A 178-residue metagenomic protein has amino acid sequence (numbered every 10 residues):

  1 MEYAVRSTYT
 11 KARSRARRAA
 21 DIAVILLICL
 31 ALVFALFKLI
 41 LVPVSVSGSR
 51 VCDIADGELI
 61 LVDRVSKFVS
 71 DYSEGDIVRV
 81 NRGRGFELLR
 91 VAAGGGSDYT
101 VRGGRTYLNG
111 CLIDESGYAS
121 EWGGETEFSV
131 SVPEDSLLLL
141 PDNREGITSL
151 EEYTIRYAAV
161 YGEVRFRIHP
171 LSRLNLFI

Functional and structural regions predicted by a protein language model:
M1-E87, Y153-I178: Protein maturation boundaries and topogenic segments
K11-S14, S45-A55, G103, L108-C111 (+1 more regions): Acidic/glycine-rich C-terminal interaction modules and beta/coil loop segments that lie outside canonical DNA-binding
V65, G96-S97, N143: Short loop segments at secondary-structure junctions
Y72, G85, A93, G124-T126: Residues that act as N-cap/strand-start positions at coil-to-secondary-structure junctions
I77, L88-A92, S129: Conserved hydrophobic/aromatic beta-strand scaffold that supports enzyme active sites
F86-C111: Mid-length scaffold segments of soluble, non-membrane domains
